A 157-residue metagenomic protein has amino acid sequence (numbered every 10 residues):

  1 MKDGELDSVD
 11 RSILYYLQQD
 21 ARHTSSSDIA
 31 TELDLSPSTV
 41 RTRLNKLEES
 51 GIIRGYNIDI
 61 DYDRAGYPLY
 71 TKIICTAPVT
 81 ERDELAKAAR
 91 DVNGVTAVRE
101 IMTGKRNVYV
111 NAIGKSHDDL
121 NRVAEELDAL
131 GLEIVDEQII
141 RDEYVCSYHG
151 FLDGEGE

Functional and structural regions predicted by a protein language model:
M1-E157: A compositional/biophysical signature of low hydrophobicity enriched in polar/charged and small residues
